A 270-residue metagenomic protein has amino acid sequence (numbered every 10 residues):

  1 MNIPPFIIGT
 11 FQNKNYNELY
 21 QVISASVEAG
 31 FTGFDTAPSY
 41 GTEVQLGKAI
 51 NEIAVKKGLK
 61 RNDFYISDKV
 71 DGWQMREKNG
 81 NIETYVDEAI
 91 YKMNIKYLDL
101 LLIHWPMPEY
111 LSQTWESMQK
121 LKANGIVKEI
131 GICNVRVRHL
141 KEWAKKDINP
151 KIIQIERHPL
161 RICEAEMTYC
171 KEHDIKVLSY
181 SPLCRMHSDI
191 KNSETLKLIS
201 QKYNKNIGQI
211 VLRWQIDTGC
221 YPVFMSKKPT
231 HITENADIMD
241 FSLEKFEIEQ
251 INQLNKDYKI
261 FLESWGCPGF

Functional and structural regions predicted by a protein language model:
M1-F64, L183, C267-F270: N-terminal binding-site loop/beta-alpha segment at the start of enzyme catalytic domains that lines or forms
K14-V27, E77-M93, R138-L140: Short, acidic/polar
N15, W105-F270: Beta/alpha (TIM)-barrel catalytic core signal, keyed to glycine-rich beta->alpha loops juxtaposed to Asp/Glu that bind
F31, I95-L98, V127, P150: A structural motif
G47-R61, D87-K96, K120-K122, A144-D147 (+1 more regions): Acidic (Asp/Glu)-rich catalytic clusters
K60-Q74, L100-H104, N134: A short, structured active-site edge motif that brings together acidic residues
G72-E77, H231-E234: A short acidic, helix-capping loop that chelates divalent metal ions and anchors anionic groups
Q74-I95, D99-W105, L111-T114: Glycine/small-residue-rich loop that forms an oxyanion/phosphate-binding "nest" at active or ligand-binding sites
